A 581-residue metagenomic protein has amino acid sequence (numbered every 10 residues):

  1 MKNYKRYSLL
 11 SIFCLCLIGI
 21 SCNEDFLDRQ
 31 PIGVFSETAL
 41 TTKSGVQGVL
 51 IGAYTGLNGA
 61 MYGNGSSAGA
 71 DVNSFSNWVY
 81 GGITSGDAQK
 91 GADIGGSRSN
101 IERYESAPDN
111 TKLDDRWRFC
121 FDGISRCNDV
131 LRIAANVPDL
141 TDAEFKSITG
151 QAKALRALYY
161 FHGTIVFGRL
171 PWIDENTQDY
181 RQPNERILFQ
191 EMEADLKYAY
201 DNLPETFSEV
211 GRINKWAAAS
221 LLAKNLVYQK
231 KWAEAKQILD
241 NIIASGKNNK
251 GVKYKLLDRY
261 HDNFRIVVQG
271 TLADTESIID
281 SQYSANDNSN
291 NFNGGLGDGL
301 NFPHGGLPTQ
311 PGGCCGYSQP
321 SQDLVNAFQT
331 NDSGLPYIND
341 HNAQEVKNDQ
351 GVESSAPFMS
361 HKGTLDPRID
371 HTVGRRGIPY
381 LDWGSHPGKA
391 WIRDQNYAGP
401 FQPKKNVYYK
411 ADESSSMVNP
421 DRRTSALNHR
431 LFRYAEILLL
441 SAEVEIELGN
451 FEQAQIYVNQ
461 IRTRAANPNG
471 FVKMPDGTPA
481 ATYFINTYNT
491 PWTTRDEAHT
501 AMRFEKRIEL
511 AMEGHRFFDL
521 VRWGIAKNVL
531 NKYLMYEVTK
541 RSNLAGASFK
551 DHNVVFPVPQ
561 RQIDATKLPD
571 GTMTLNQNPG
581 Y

Functional and structural regions predicted by a protein language model:
K2-R6, I18-S44, M192, A223 (+3 more regions): Bacterial Sec-dependent N-terminal signal peptides
S11-G19: Bacterial N-terminal signal peptides
N23-Q151, L155-V166, P171, N176-T177 (+6 more regions): Short acidic-aromatic linear motifs embedded in glycine-rich loops, typified by GG[WY][YF]DAGD(H) and related
T141-I148, L155, L188, F207-N214 (+2 more regions): Structural signature of alpha-solenoid helical repeat junctions
W172, N176-V267: Hydrophobic, small-residue-rich alpha-helical packing segments that form membrane-like cores
